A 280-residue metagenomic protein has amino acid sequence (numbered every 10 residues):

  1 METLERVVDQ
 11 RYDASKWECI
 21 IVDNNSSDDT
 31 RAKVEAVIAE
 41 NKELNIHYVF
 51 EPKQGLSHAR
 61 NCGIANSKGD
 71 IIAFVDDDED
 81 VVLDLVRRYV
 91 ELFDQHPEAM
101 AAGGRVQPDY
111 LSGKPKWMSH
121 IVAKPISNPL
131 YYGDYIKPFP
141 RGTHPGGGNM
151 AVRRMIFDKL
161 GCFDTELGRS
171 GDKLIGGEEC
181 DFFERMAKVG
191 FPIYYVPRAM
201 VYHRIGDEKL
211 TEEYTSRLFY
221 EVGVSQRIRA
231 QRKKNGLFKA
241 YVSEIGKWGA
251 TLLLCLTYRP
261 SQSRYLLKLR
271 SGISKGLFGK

Functional and structural regions predicted by a protein language model:
M1-Q10: Short, well-formed alpha-helical segments that are part of the catalytic scaffolds of diverse glycosyltransferases
T3, E51-S67: Glycine-rich, basic loop-to-helix element that forms the pyrophosphate-binding segment of sugar-nucleotide handling
D23-A32, E79: A conserved acidic beta->alpha catalytic loop
I72: Short aromatic/hydrophobic "clamp" motif used to bind/position activated sugar donors
D84-M118: Conserved donor NDP-sugar-binding/catalytic core segment of glycosyltransferases
G104, V122-T143: Short, flexible, basic/aromatic active-site loop/helix in glycosyltransferases
G147-L160, E166-A199: A short, conserved alpha-helix in the catalytic core of glycosyltransferases
R217-S225, Q231-K280: Non-catalytic, C-terminal membrane-associated alpha-helical segments of glycosyltransferases
